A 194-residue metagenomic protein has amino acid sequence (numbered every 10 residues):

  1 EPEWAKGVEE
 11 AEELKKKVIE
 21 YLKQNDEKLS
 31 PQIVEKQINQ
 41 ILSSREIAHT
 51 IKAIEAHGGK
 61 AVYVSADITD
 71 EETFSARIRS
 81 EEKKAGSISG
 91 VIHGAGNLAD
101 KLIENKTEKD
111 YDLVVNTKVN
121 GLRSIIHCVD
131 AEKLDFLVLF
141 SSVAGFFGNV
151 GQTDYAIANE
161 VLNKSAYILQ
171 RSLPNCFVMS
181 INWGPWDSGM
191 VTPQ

Functional and structural regions predicted by a protein language model:
E1-Q194: 4′-phosphopantetheine-dependent carrier domains
